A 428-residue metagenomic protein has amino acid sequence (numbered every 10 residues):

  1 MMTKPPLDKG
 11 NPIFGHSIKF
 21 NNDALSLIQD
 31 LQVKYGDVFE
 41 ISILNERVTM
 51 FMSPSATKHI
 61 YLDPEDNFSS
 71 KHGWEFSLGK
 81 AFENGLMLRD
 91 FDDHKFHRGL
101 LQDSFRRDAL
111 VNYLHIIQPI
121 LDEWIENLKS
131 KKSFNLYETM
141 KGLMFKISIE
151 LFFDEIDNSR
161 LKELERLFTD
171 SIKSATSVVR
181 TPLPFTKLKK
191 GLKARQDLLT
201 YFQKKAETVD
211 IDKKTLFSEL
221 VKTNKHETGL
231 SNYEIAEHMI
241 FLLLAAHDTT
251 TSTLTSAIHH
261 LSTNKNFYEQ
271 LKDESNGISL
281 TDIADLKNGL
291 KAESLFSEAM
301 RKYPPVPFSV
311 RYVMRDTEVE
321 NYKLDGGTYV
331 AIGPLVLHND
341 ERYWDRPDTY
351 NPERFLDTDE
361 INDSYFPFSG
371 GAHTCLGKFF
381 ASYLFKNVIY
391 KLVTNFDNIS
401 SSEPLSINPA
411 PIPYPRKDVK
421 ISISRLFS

Functional and structural regions predicted by a protein language model:
T3-V33, R47, S55-K58, H72-E207 (+3 more regions): Cytochrome P450 catalytic-domain helical core, especially the substrate-recognition surface and oxygen-activation
K4-I13, L114, R166, K214-T215 (+6 more regions): Cytochrome P450 I-helix active-site segment
P12, R106-D108, A194-T253, G289: Conserved cytochrome P450 catalytic core segment spanning the I/J/K helices
V33-V38, K222-S231, D282-E298, S309-A331 (+4 more regions): Cytochrome P450 C-terminal beta-domain/meander region
E65, I332-T358: Conserved cytochrome P450 K-helix/beta-meander segment immediately N-terminal to the heme-binding cysteine loop
H247-K272, F379-N395: Cytochrome P450 catalytic-core helices
I283-A284, L356-I389, P404-I412, K417: Cytochrome P450 heme-thiolate "Cys pocket" and heme-binding signature region
